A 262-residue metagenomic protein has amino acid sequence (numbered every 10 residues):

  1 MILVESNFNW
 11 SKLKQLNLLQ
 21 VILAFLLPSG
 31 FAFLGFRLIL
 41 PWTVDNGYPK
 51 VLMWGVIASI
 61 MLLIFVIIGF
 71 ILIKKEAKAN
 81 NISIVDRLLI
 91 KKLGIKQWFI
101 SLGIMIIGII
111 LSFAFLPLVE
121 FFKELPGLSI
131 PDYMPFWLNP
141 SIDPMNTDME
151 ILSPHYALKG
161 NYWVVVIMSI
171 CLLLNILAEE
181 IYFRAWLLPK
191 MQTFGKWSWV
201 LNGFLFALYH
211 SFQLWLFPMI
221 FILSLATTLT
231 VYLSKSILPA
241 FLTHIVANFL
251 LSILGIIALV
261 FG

Functional and structural regions predicted by a protein language model:
M1-P117, I130, V246-G262: N-terminal, membrane-interfacial amphipathic/helix-forming hydrophobic leader that caps and precedes the first
E5, E76, E120, E124 (+2 more regions): Glutamate identity and glutamate-enriched acidic tracts
W10, W42, W54, W98 (+5 more regions): A residue-identity detector for tryptophan
A79-I84, L118, A178-L187: Juxtamembrane/interfacial segments flanking transmembrane helices
I110, M145-G262: Transmembrane helix-loop-helix hairpins at the membrane interface of multi-pass integral membrane proteins
F113, P117-L125, V164, M168: Alpha-helical transmembrane segments and terminal signal-anchor/GPI-anchor hydrophobic tails, characterized by long
F122-N161: Membrane-interface interhelical connector segments
